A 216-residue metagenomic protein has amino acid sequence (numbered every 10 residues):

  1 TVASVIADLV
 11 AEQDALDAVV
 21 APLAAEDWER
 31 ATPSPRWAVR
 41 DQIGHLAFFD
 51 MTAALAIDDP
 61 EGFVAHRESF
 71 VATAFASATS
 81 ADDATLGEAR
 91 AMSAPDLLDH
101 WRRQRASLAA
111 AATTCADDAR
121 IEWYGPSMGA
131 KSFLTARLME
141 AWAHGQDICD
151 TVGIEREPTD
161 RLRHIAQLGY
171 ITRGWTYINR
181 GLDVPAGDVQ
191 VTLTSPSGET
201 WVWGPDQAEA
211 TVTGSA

Functional and structural regions predicted by a protein language model:
T1-G44, A53: An N-terminal domain-cap segment
T1-V5, E29-R30, D58-F70, R90-M92 (+2 more regions): Structured surface interface patches that mediate subunit assembly and partner/cofactor docking
V19-P22, T52, A56-D59, A111-T114 (+1 more regions): Amphipathic, soluble alpha-helical interaction motifs
R40-S77: Conserved alpha-helical segments that form or flank metal/cofactor-binding pockets of metalloenzymes
D83-Q104: A short, structured beta-strand-centered segment in the mid-to-C-terminal lobe of catalytic cores from group-transfer
R105, A109-A110: Polybasic/polar functional segments that serve as interface/processing modules
